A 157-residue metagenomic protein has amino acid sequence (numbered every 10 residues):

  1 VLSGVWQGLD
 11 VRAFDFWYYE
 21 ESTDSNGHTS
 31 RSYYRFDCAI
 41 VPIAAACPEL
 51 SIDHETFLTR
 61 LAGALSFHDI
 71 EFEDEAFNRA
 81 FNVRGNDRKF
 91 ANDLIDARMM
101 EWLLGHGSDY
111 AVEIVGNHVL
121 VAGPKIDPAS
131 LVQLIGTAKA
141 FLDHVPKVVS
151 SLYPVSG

Functional and structural regions predicted by a protein language model:
V1-G157: Charged, low-complexity intrinsically disordered regions
